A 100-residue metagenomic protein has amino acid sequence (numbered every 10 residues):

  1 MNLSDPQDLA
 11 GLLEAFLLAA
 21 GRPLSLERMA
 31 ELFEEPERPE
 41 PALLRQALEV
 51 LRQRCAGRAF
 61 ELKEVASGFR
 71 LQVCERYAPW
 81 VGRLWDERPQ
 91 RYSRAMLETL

Functional and structural regions predicted by a protein language model:
M1-L12, L71-E98: Short alpha-helical segments that sit at the start of domains
S4, E34-R45: Short, positively charged loop/turn segments that connect secondary-structure elements
P6, R22-P23, P41, L62: Alpha-helix N-cap/helix-initiation sites
F16-S25: Short capping segments at the starts of secondary-structure elements
A20, R45-P79: Charged low-complexity interaction tracts in eukaryotic proteins
L26-L32: A short acidic, leucine-rich amphipathic alpha-helix
